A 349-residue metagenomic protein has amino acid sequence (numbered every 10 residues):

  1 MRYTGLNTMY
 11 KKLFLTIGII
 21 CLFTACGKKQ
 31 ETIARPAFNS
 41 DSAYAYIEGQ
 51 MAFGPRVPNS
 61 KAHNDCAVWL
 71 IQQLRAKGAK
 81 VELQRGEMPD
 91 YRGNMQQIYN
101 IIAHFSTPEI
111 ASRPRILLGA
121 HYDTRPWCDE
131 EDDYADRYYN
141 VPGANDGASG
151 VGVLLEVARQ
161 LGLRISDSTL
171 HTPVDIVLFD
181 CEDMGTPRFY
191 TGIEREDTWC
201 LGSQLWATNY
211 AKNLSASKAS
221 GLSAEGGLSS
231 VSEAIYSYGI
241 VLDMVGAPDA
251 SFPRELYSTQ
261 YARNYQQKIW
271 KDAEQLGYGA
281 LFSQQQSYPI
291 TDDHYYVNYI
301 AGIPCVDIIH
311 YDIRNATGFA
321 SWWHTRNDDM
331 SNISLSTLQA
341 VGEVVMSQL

Functional and structural regions predicted by a protein language model:
F23-A25: C-terminal motif of bacterial Sec signal peptides marking the signal peptidase cleavage site
G27-A67, K77, N315-D329: N-terminal capping segment at the start of a domain
E31-A37, M51-K61, M88-Y91, D136-A148 (+4 more regions): Second-shell loop/turn segments in exported
A45-E48, P55-A111: A non-catalytic alpha/beta surface segment that caps or lines the substrate-entry region of metallo-dependent hydrolase
V57-P58, E87-Y91, E109, Y122-P126 (+6 more regions): Solvent-exposed loop/turn segments at secondary-structure junctions within structured extracellular/periplasmic domains
R85-E87, Y238, V245-L349: Active-site-adjacent substrate-binding region of metalloamidase/peptidase-like peptide-processing proteins
A120-G150: Active-site histidine-acidic residue metal-binding/catalytic motifs, centered on HxH/HExxH-like signatures
Y138-Y261: Acidic/histidine-rich catalytic neighborhood of metal-dependent amide-processing enzymes
